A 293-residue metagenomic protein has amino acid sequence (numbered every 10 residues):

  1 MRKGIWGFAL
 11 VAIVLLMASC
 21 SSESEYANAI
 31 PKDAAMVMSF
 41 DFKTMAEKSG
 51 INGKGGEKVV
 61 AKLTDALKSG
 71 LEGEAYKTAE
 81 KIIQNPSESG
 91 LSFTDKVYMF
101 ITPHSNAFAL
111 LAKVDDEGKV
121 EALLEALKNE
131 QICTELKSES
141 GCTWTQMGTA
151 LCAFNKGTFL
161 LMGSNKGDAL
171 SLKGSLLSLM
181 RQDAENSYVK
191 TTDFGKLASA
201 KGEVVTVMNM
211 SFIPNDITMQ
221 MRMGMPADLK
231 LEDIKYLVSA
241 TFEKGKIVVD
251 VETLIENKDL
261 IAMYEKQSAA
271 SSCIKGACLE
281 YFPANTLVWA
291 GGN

Functional and structural regions predicted by a protein language model:
M1-A9: Bacterial N-terminal signal peptides that target proteins for export
F8-M17: Bacterial N-terminal signal peptides
A9, M147, S239-E243, G292: Enriched - but not universal
C20-Q146, E185-L231, I247-N293: Structural boundary/hinge residues at secondary-structure and domain interfaces
M99, L151-K156, A227-G245: Broad, structure-driven detector of short, well-ordered beta-strand segments within folded domains
W144-S178: A short, solvent-exposed beta-edge/loop patch
K166-G174, Q220-V238: Extended, charge-rich low-complexity interaction segments
